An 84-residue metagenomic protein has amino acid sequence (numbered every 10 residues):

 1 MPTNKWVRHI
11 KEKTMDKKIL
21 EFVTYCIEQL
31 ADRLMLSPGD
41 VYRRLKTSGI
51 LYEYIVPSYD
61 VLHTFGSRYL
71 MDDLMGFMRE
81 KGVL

Functional and structural regions predicted by a protein language model:
M1-T3, V41: Polar low-complexity intrinsically disordered regions
P2, S58-L84: Long, compositionally biased
V7-D40: N-terminal acidic leader/helix
R8, D32, R44, T64 (+1 more regions): A generic signature of intrinsically disordered, low-complexity regions enriched in glycine/proline and charged/polar
E21-T24, L51-E53, S58, R68: Intrinsically disordered, low-complexity N-terminal regions enriched in serine/proline/glycine with scattered basic
A31, G39-L45, G49-L62: Amphipathic, hydrophobic secondary-structure cores in small proteins
